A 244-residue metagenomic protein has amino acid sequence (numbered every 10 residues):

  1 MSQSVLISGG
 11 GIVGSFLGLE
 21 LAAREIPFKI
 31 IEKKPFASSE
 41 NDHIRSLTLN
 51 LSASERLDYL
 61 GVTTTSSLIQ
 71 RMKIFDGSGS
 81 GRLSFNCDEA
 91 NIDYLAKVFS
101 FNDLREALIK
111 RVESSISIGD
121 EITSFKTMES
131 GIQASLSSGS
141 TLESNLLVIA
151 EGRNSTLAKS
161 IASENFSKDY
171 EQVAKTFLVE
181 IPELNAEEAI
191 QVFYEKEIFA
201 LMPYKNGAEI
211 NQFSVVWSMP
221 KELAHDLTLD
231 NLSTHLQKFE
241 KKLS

Functional and structural regions predicted by a protein language model:
Q3, I26, L146, E187: Nucleotide donor/acceptor-binding cores
S4-L6, G10-R71: Glycine-rich FAD cofactor-binding loop and adjacent beta-loop-alpha segment at the N-terminus of flavoprotein
G9, E32, D76, V179 (+1 more regions): Short beta-strand/turn micro-motifs composed of small residues that flank or help shape donor/cofactor-binding pockets
E20, A107, R111, L178: Rossmann-fold NAD(P)-dependent oxidoreductase module
L21, H43-R45, D88-E89, G131-I132 (+2 more regions): Short, glycine/charged-enriched secondary-structure capping and boundary segments
P35-S38, E89-I92, P182, P220-A224: A short, flexible beta-alpha/helix-coil linker loop
E55-Y59, S67-S160, K168-V173: Conserved N-terminal helical subregion
L147, E151-S244: Conserved FAD-binding catalytic core of PHBH/FMO-like flavoproteins
